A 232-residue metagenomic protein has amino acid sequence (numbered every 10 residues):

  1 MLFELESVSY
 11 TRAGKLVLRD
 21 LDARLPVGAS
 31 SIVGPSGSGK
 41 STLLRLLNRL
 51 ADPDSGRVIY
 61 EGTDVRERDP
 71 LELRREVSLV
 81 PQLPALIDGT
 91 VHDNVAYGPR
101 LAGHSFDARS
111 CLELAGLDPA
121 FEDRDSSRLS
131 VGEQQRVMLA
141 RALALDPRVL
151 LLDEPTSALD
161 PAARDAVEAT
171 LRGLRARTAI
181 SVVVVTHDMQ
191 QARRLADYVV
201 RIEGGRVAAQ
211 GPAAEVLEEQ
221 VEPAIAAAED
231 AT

Functional and structural regions predicted by a protein language model:
N48: Helix-to-loop junction immediately C-terminal to a conserved catalytic motif
G56-D64, L73: Conserved ABC transporter NBD signature motif
S105-F121: Conserved ABC ATPase "signature" region
D125-L129, E133: Conserved ABC ATPase signature
L150-D153: Catalytic Walker B motif of ABC-type/P-loop ATPase nucleotide-binding domains
P161-A163: Helix N-cap at the start of a conserved alpha-helix in ABC-type nucleotide-binding domains
